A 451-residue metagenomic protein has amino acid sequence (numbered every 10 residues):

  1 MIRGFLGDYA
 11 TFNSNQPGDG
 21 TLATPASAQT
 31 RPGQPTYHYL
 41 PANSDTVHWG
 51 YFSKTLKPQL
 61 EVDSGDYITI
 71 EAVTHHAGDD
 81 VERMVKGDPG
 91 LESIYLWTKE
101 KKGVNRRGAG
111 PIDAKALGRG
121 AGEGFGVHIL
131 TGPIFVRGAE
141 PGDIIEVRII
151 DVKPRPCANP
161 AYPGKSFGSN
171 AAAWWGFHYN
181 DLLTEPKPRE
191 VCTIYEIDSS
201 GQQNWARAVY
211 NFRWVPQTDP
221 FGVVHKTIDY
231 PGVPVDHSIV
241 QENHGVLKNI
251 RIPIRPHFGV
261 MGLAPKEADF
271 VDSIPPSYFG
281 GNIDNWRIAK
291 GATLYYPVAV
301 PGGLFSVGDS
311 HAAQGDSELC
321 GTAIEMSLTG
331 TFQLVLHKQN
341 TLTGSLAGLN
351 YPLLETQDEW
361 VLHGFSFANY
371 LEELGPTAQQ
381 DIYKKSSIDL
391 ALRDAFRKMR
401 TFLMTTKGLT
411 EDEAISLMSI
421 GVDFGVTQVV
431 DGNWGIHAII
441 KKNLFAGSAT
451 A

Functional and structural regions predicted by a protein language model:
M1-T21: N-terminal export signals
T30-G122: N-terminal, Lys/Arg-enriched amphipathic/low-complexity engagement segments that precede the first folded domain
N43-S53, E123-L130, V271-F279: Short, structured beta-strand/loop micro-motifs enriched in basic residues and often containing a Trp
K57-E61, M84-V85, T131-R137, I283-W286: Short, surface-exposed secondary-structure edge patches
P58-H76, F135-G138, D143-D151, L294-V300: Beta-strand cores of secreted/periplasmic/IMS beta-sandwich domains, seen most often in copper-related folds
T98-C157: Long, hydrophobic/aromatic-enriched structural stretches that serve as scaffold segments
I144-E355, R397, M404, E411-D412 (+2 more regions): Glycine-rich anion/phosphate-binding loop at the beta-strand->alpha-helix junction
A347-T410: A hydrophobic, small-residue-rich beta->alpha segment in the mid-to-C-terminal subdomain of diverse proteins
